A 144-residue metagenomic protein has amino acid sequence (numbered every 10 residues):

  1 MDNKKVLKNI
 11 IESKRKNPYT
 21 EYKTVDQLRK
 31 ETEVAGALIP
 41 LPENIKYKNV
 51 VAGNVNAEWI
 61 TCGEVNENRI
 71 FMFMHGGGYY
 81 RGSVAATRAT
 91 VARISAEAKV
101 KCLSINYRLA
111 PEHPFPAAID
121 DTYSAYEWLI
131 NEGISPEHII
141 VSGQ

Functional and structural regions predicted by a protein language model:
M1-I60, V65: A glycine/proline-hinged amphipathic helix-loop "lid/cap" segment that gates access to hydrophobic ligand pockets
N68-G77: Short beta-strand element of the alpha/beta-hydrolase
G78-R81, A86, C102, W128: Serine-hydrolase catalytic-loop signature spanning alpha/beta hydrolases and amidase-signature enzymes
A85-I105: Short amphipathic alpha-helix adjacent to the substrate-entry channel of hydrolases
N106-A110: Short beta-to-alpha linker loops that shape the active-site pocket of alpha/beta-hydrolase fold enzymes
H113-G133: Alpha/beta-hydrolase active-site loop
G133-Q144: Alpha/beta-hydrolase fold nucleophile elbow
